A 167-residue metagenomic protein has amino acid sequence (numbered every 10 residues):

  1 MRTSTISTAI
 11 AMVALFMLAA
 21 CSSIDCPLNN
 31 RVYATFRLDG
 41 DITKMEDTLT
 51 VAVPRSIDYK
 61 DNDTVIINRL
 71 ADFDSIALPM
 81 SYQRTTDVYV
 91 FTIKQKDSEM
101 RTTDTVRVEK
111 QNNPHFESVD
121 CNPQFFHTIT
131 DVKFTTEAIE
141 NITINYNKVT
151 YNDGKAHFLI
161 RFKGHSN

Functional and structural regions predicted by a protein language model:
M1, P54, V106-E109: Short, intrinsically disordered low-complexity segments
M1-C21: Sec-dependent bacterial lipoprotein signal peptides
M1-R2, V32-F36, T86-V90: N-terminal, helix-rich and Lys/Arg-enriched segments in bacterial and organellar proteins
M17, R37, A52, T92-K94 (+1 more regions): Generic preference for flexible, low-structure residues
C21-L28, S75, P79-N167: Extracytoplasmic cysteine-anchoring/structural motifs
S22-Q83: Start-of-domain marker
